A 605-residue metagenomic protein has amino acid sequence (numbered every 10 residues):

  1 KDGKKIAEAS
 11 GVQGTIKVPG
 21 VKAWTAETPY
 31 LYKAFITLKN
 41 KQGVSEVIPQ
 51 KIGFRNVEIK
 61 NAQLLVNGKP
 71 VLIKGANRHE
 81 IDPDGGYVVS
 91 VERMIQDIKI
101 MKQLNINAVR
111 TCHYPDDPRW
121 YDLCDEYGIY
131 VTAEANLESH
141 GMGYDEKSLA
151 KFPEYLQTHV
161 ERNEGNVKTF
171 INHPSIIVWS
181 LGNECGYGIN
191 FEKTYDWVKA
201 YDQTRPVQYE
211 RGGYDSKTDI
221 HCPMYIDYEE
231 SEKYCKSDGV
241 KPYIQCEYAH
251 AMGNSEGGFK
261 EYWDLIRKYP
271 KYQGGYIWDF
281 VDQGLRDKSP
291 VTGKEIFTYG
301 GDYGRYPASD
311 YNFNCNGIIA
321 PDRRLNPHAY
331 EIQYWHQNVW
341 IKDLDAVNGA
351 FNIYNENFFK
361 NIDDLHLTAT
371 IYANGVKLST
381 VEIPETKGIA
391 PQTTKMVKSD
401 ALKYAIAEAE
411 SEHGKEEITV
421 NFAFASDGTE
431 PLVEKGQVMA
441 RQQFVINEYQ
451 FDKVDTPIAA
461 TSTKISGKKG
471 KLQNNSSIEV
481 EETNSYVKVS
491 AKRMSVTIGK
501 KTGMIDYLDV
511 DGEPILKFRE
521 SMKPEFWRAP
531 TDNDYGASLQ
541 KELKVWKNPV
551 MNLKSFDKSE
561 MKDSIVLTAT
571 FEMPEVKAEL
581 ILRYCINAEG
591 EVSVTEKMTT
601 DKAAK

Functional and structural regions predicted by a protein language model:
K1-P118, L123, G128-V131, R162 (+4 more regions): Secreted/periplasmic carbohydrate-active enzymes, especially glycoside hydrolases
I98-L104, A108-I318, P327: Substrate-binding/catalytic cleft of secreted carbohydrate-active enzymes, primarily glycoside hydrolases
